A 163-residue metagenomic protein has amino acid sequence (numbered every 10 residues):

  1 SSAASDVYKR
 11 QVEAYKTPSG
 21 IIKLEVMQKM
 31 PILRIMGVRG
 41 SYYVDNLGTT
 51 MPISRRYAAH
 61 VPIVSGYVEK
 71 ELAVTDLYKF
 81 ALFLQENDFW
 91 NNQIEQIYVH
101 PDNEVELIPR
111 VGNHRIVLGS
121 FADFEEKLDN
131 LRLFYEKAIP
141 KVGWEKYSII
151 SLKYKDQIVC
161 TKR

Functional and structural regions predicted by a protein language model:
A4-Y8: Short, small-residue-biased leader/transition segments that mark boundaries at the very start of proteins
A14-G20, V99, G143-W144, L152: Short, glycine-/polar-rich solvent-exposed loops and beta-turns at beta-strand/coil boundaries
K16, L24-M30, R55, G66 (+4 more regions): Flexible glycine-/small-residue-rich
I22-P101, R115-I116: Extracytoplasmic segments of membrane-associated envelope/inner-membrane machinery
E95-E126: Solvent-exposed helix-coil-helix hairpins and adjacent flexible coil/strand "hinge" segments
L118-R163: Extracytoplasmic/luminal low-complexity segments enriched in Pro/Gly and acidic/polar residues that act as flexible
